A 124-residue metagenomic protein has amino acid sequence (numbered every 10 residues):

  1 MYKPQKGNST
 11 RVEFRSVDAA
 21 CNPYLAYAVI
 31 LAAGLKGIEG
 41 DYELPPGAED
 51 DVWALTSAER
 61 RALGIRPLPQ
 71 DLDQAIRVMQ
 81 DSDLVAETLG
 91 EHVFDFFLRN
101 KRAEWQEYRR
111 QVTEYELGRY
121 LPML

Functional and structural regions predicted by a protein language model:
M1-L124: Catalytic-core signal marking the mid-to-C-terminal active-site face
